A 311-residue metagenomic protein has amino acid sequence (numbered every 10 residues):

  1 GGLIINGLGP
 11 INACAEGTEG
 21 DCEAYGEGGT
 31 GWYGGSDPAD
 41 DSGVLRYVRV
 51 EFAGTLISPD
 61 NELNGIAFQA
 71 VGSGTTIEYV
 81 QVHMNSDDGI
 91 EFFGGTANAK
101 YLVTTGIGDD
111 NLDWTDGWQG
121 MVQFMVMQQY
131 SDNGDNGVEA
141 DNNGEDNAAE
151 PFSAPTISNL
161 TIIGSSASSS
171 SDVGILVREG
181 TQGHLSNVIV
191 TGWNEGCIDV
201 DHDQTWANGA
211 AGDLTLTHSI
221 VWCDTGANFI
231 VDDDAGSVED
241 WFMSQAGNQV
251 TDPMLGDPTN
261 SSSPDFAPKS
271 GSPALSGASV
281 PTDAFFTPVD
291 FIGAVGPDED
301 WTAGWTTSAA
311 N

Functional and structural regions predicted by a protein language model:
G1-N311: Extracellular beta-rich repeat passengers
